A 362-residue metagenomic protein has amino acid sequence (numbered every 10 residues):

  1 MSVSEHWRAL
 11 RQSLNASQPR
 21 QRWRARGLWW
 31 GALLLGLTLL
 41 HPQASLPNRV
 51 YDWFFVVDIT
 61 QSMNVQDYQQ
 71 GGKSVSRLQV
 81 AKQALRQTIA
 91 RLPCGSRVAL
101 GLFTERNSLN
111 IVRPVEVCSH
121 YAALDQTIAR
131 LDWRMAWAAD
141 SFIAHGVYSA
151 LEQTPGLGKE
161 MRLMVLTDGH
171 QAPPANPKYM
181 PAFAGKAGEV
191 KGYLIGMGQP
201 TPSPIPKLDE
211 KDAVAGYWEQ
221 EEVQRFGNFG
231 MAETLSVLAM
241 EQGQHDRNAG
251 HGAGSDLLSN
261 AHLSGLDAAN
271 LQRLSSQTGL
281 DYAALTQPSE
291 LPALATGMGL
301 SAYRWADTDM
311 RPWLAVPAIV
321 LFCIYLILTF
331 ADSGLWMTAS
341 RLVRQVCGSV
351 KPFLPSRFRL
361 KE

Functional and structural regions predicted by a protein language model:
S2-R49, G297-E362: C-terminal signal-anchor/stop-transfer transmembrane helix together with its immediate cytosolic, Lys/Arg-enriched
L35, D58-T60, L100, A150-T154 (+3 more regions): DG-centered beta-turn motif at the end of beta-strands
P42, I59-Q69, P173: Short acidic, Gly/Ser-rich segments with clustered Asp/Glu that frequently serve as metal-coordination loops in enzyme
V50-W53, M63-R97, E116-Y121: …and closely analogous acidic/polar surface helices at protein-protein or active-site interfaces in A-domain-like
D67-S76, Q87, N110-V115, L131-A138 (+2 more regions): Second-shell loop/turn segments in exported
S96-R130, Q153-T154, L294: Short beta-strand-loop
G169-L263: VWA/integrin I-like adhesion module and closely mimicked acidic/polar interface patches used
G265-L294: Extended, hydrophilic extramembrane loops/domains of integral membrane proteins
